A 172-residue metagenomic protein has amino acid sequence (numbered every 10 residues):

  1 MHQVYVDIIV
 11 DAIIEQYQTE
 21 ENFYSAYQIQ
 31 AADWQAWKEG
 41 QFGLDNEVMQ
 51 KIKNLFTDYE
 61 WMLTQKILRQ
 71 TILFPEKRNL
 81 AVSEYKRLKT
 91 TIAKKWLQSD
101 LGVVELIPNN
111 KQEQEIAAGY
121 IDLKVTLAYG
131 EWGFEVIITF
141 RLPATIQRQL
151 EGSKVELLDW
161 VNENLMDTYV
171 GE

Functional and structural regions predicted by a protein language model:
M1-H2, D7-A12, F42-E135, T139: Charged, helix-prone or intrinsically disordered regulatory segments positioned adjacent to compact structured domains
I9, Q18-F23, T145-Q147: Short, charged low-complexity linear motifs
I13, Y24, E39: Short, flexible active-site loop motifs that bind/organize anionic cofactors or intermediates
Y17-D33: Short alpha-helical DNA-recognition segment
E20-E21, W34, D45, L63: Secondary-structure transition/capping residues
E21-N22, E60, T64, V104-E105 (+3 more regions): Residue-level signal for secondary-structure boundary elements
Q28-L44: Recognition helix of helix-turn-helix/homeodomain-like DNA-binding domains that insert into the DNA major groove
D122-E172: Charged, low-complexity intrinsically disordered regulatory/assembly segments
